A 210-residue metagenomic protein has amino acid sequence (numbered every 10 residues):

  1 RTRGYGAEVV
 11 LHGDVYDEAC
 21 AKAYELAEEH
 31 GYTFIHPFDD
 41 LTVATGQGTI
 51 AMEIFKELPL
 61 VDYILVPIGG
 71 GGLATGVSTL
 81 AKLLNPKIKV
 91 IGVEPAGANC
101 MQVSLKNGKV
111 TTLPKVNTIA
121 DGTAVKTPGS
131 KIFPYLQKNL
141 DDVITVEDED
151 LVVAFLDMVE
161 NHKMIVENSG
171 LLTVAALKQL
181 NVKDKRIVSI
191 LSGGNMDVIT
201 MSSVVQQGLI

Functional and structural regions predicted by a protein language model:
R1-I210: PLP-dependent amino-acid enzyme catalytic core
